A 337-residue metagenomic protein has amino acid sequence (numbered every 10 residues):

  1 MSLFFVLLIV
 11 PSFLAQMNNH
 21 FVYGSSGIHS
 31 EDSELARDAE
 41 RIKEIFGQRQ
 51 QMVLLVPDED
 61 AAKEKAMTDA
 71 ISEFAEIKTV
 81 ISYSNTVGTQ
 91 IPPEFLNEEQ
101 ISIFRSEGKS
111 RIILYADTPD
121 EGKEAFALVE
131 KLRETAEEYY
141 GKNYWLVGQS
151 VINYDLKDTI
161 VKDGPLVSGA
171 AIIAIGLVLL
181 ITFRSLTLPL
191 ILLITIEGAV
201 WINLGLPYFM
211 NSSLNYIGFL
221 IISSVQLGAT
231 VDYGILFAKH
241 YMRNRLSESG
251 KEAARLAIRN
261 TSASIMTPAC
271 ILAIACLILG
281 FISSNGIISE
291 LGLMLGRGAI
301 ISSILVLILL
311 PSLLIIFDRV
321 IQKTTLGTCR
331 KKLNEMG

Functional and structural regions predicted by a protein language model:
M1-G27, A127-E130, E137-G337: Membrane-embedded transmembrane helical bundles of large multi-pass transporters/channels
H20-F21, S26-L188, I194-E197, W201 (+1 more regions): Structured non-transmembrane domains adjacent to transmembrane bundles in polytopic membrane proteins
